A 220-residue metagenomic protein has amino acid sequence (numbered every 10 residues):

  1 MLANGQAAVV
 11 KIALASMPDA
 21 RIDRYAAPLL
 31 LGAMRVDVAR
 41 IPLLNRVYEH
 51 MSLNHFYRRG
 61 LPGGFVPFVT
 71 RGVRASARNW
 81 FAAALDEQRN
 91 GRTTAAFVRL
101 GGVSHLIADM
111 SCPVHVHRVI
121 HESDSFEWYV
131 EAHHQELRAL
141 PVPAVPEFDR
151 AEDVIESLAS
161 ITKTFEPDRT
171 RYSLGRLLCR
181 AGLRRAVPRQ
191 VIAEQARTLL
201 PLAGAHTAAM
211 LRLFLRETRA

Functional and structural regions predicted by a protein language model:
M1-N90, A95-V98, V116-A220: N-terminal, motif-rich segments that launch catalysis or mediate targeting to/interaction with membranes, typified by
A96-S104, A108: Short alpha-helix carrying the canonical HExxH Zn2+-binding catalytic motif
S111-C112: Charged, well-structured binding/catalytic surfaces in domain cores that contact anionic ligands
